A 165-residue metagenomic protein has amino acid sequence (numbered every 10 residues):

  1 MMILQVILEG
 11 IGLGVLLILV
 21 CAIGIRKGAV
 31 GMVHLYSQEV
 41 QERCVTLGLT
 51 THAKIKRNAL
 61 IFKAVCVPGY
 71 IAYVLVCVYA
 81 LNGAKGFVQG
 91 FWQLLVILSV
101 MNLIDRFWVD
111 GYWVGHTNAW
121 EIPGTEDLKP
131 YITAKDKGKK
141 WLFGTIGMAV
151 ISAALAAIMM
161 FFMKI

Functional and structural regions predicted by a protein language model:
I7-G31, I97-W113: Hydrophobic alpha-helical membrane-embedded segments
E9, G83-V100: Interfacial segments of alpha-helical transmembrane regions
L16-A59: Interfacial loop at the N-terminal end of multi-pass membrane proteins
Q41-I55, E121-K140: Short membrane-interface loop/juxtamembrane segments of multi-pass integral membrane proteins
A59-Y79, K140-A154: Core segments of transmembrane alpha-helices that mediate helix-helix packing or line hydrophobic substrate/ligand
V78-G83, F162: Juxtamembrane "helix-exit" motif on the non-cytosolic side of transmembrane helices
R106-E126: Juxtamembrane non-transmembrane "cap" segments at the membrane-aqueous interface of multi-pass membrane proteins
L155-I165: Juxtamembrane boundary at the C-terminal end of a transmembrane helix
